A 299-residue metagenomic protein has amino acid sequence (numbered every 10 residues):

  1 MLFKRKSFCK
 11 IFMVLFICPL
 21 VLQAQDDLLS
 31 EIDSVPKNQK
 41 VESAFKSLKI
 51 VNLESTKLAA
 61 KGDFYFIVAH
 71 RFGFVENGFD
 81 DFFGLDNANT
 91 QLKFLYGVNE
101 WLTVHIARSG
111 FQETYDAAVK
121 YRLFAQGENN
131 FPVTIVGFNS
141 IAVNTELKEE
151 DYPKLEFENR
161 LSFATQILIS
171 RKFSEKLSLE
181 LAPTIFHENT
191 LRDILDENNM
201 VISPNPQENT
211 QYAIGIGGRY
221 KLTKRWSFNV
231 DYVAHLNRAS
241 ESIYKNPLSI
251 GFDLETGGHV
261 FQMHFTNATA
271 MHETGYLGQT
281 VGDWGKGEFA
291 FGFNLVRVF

Functional and structural regions predicted by a protein language model:
M1-E42: Cleavable N-terminal export/targeting peptides
R5-C9, L177, T223: Structural motif marking the loop-to-transmembrane transition
Q25-K154, L161-T165, R171-L181, I185-F186 (+3 more regions): Transmembrane beta-barrel domains of Gram-negative outer membranes and organellar outer membranes
E158-S162, S170, S174, Q207-Q211 (+1 more regions): Hydrophobic alpha-helical segments and helix-packing faces
L181-A234: A mid-sequence, solvent-exposed acidic-amphipathic segment
L191-L195, S242, G275-L277: Outer-membrane beta-barrel and related beta-rich outer-membrane complex signature in Gram-negative bacteria
T210-Y212, Y244-L248: Charged helix-capping and loop-helix junction motifs
